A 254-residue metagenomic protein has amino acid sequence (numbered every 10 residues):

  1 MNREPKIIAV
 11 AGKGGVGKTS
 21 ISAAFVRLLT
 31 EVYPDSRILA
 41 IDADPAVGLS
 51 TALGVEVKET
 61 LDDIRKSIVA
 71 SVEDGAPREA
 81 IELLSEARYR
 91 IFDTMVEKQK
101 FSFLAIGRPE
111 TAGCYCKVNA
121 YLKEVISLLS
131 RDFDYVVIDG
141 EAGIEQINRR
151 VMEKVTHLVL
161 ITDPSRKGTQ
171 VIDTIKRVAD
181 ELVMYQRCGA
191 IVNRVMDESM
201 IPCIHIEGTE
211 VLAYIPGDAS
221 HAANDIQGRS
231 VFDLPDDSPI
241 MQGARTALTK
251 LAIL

Functional and structural regions predicted by a protein language model:
M1-P5: Phosphate-binding P-loop
I7, I38-A40, F101-F103, V211-Y214: Conserved beta-strand scaffold positions in the cores of enzyme catalytic domains, especially in NTP/NDP-utilizing
A9-R78, Y135: Walker A/P-loop NTP-binding active-site region of P-loop NTPases, recognizing the glycine-rich GxxxxGKT/S
P34, K117-A223: Conserved catalytic-core segment of NTP-binding enzymes
P45-S127, I226: P-loop/Walker-type NTP enzyme "switch/lid" segment
V55-E59, V178-A179, H205-G208, S230-F232: Short, hinge-like loop/turn segments at secondary-structure boundaries
Q227-S238: C-terminal boundary of histidine-terminating zinc-finger modules
G243-L254: C-terminal alpha-helix
